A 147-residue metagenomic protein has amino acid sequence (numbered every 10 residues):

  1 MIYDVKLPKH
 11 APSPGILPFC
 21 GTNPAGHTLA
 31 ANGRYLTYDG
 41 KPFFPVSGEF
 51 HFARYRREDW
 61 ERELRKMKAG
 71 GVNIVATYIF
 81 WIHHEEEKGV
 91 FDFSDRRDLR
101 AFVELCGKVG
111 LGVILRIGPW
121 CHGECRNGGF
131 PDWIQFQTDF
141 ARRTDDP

Functional and structural regions predicted by a protein language model:
M1-I74: N-terminal carbohydrate-binding accessory modules
I2-S13, C121, C125-F140: An acidic-aromatic loop/edge-strand motif
L36, G118, T144-D145: Small/flexible residues
F44-R57, F80-D98, D139-P147: The substrate-binding groove and active-site-proximal loops of carbohydrate-active enzymes, especially glycoside
W60-I134: Aromatic-lined substrate-binding rim segments of carbohydrate-active enzymes
